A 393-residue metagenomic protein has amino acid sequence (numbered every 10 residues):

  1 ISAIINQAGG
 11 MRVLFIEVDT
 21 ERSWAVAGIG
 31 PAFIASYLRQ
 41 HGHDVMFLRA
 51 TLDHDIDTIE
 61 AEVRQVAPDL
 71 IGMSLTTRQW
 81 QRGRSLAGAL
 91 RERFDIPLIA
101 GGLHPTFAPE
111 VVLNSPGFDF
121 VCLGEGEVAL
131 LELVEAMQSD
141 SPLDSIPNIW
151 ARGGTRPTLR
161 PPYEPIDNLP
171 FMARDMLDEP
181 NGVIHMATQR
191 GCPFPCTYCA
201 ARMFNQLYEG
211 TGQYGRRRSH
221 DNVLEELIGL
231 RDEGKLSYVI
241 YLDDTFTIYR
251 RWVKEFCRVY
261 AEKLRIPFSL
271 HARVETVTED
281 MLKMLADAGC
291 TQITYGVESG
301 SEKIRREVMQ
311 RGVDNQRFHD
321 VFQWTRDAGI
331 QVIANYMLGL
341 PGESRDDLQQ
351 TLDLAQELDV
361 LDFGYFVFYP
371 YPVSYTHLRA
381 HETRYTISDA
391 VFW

Functional and structural regions predicted by a protein language model:
A3-E226, E233: Acidic, low-complexity intrinsically disordered segments
T51, T76, L242-Y249, R273-V274 (+2 more regions): Short, solvent-exposed turn/loop segments enriched in Gly/Ser/Thr/Pro and often Arg
V111-V112, E343-Q356: Catalytic cores of alpha/beta
G117-F118, A286-Q292, D359-V360: Glycine-enriched alpha-helix->loop->beta-strand junction motifs that scaffold or abut catalytic
D167-I333, D353: Radical SAM [4Fe-4S] cluster-binding motif and immediate context
T376-Y385: Conserved small/polar residues in nucleotide/adenosyl-binding loops
S388-W393: Hydrophobic alpha-helical segments, chiefly the membrane-spanning helices and signal/signal-anchor peptides
